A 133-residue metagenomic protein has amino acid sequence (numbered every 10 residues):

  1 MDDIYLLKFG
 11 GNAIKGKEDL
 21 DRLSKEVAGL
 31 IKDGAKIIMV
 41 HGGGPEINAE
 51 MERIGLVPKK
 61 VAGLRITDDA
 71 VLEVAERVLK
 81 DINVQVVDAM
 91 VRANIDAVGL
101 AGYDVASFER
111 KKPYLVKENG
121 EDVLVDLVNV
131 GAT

Functional and structural regions predicted by a protein language model:
M1-T133: Nucleotide/pyrophosphate-binding catalytic subdomain
